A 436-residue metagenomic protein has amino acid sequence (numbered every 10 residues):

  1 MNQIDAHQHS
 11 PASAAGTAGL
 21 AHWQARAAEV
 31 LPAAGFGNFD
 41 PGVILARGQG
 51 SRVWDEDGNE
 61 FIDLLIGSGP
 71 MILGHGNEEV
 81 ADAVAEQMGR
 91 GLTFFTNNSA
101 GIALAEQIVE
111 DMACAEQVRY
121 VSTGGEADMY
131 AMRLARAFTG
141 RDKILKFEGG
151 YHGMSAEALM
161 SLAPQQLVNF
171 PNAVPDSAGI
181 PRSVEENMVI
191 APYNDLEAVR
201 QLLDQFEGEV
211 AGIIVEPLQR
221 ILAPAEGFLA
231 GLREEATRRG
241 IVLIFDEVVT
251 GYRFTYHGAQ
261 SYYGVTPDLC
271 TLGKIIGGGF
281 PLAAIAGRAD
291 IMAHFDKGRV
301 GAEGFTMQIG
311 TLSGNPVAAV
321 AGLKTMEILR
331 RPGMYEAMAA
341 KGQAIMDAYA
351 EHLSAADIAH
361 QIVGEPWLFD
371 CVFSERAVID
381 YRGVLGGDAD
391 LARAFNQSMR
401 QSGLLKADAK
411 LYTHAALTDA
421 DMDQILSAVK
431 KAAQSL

Functional and structural regions predicted by a protein language model:
N2-L436: Conserved N-terminal phosphate-binding loop of PLP-dependent enzymes in the Aspartate aminotransferase
